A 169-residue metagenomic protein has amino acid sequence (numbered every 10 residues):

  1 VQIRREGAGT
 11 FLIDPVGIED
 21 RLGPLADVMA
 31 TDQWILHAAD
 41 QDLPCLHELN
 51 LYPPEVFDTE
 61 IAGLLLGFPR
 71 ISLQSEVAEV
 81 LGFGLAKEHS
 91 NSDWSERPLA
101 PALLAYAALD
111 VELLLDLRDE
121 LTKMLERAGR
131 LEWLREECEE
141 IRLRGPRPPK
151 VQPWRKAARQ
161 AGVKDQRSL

Functional and structural regions predicted by a protein language model:
V1-S75, E79: Conserved RNase H-like, two-metal-ion catalytic cores of nucleic-acid enzymes
E48-L49, L85-A86, R144: Short, flexible segments with low predicted structural confidence
L51, L66-G67, L81, L85 (+1 more regions): Hydrophobic/aromatic-lined pockets within catalytic cores
V56-F57, E88, L115: Short beta-strands and strand-loop turn motifs
L73, K87-E88, L125, E132: Secondary-structure transition/capping residues
S75-L103: A short, charged helix-loop
P101-L169: Mixed-charge, glycine-rich, non-catalytic linkers/tails in nucleic-acid processing enzymes
